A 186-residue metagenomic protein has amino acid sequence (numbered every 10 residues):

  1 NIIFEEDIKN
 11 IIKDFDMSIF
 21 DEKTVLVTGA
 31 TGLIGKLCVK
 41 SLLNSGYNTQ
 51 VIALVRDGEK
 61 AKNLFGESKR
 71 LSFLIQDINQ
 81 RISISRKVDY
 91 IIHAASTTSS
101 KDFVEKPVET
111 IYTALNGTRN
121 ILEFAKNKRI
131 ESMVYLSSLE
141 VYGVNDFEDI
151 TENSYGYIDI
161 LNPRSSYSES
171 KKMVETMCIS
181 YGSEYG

Functional and structural regions predicted by a protein language model:
N1-V25: Non-catalytic terminal and boundary segments that flank Rossmann-like NAD(P)-dependent oxidoreductase
T24-N44: N-terminal Rossmann NAD(P)H-binding glycine-rich loop of SDR-like oxidoreductase domains
K36, I75-T113: NAD(P)H-binding glycine-rich loop region in Rossmannoid oxidoreductase-like domains and their noncatalytic homologs
Y47-K60: Conserved glycine-rich Rossmann-like NAD(P)H-binding loop of the short-chain dehydrogenase/reductase
R70-S72: Short, conserved active-site loop motifs that form the nucleotide-linked donor/cofactor pocket
H93, Y112, R119-S165: Conserved Rossmann-fold NAD(P)-dependent oxidoreductase catalytic core, especially the SDR/UDP-sugar
V144, L161-G186: Active-site Tyr-X1-5-Lys
